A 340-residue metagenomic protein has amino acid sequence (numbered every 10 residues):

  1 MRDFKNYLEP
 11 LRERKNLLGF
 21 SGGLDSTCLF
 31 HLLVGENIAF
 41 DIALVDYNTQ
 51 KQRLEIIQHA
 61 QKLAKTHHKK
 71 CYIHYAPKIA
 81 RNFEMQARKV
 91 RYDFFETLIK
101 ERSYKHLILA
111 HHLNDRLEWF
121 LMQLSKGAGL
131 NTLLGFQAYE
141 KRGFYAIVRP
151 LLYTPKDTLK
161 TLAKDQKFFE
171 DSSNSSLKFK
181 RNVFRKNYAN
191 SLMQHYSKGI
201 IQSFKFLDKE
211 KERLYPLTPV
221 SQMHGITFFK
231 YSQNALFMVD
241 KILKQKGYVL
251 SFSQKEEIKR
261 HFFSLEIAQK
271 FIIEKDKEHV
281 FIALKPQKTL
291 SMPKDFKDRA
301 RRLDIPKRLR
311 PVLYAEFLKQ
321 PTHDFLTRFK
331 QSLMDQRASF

Functional and structural regions predicted by a protein language model:
M1-L121, D157, K164: ATP-dependent adenylation/nucleotidyltransferase module used to activate substrates
F4-K15, S21, K141, S203-F340: AMP-forming adenylation/ATP pyrophosphatase catalytic core
I42, I73, I108, R149 (+2 more regions): A generic structural-conservation signal
V45, A76, L152, S172-S175 (+1 more regions): Proline- and acidic/polar-enriched loop/turn elements at helix boundaries
Q61, E96, A189, D240-K244 (+1 more regions): Generic solvent-exposed, charged/amphipathic alpha-helical segments that serve as macromolecular interface scaffolds
R81-M85, K180-N182, F262-S264: Short, solvent-exposed polar/charged micro-motifs at secondary-structure junctions
E84, H195-G199, M292-F296: Short, charged, solvent-exposed linker or helix-capping segments at domain edges/interfaces that act as flexible hinges
A110, N114-G247: Flexible helical/loop "lid" subdomain adjacent to adenine-nucleotide binding pockets
